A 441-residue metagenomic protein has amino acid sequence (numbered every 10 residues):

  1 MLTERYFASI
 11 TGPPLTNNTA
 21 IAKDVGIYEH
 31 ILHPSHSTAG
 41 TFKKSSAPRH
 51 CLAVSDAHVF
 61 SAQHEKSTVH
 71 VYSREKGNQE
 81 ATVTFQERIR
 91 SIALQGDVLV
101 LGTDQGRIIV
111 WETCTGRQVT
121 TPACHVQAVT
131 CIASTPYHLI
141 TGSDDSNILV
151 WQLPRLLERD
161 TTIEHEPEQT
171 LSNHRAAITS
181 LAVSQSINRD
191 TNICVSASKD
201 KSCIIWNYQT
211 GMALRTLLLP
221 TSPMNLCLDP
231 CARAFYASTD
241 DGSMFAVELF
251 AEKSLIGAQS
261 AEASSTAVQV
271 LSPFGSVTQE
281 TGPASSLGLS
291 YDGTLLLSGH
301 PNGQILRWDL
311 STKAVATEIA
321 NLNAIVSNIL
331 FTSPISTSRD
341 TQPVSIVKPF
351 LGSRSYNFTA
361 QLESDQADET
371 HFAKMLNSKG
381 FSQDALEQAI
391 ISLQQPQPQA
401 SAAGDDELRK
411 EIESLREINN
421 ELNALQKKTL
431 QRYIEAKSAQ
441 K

Functional and structural regions predicted by a protein language model:
M1-T161, P167-N173, S180-N188, L218 (+3 more regions): WD40 beta-propeller repeat fold
T3-A8, V25-E29, V59-F60, S67 (+5 more regions): Generic preference for hydrophobic/aromatic residues in regular secondary structure cores
A8, A20-A22, A39, A47 (+29 more regions): A sequence-composition feature that detects small, non-aromatic residues
T19, G40-K44, C51, S61-H64 (+19 more regions): Short amphipathic alpha-helical molecular recognition features
A128, A133-R339: WD40 beta-propeller repeat blades
E252-S285, T312-K441: Terminal intrinsically disordered, low-complexity extensions flanking WD-repeat/beta-propeller proteins
